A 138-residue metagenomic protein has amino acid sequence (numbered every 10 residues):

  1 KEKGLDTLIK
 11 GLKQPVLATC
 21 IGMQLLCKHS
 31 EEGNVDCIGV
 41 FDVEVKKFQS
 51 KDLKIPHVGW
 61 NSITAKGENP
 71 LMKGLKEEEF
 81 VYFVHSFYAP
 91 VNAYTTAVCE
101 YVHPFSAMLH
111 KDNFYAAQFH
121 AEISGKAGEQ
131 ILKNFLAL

Functional and structural regions predicted by a protein language model:
K1-V58: Cysteine-nucleophile active-site neighborhood
K10-G11, E44-L138: Amide-donor transfer/coupling interface in amidating biosynthetic enzymes
